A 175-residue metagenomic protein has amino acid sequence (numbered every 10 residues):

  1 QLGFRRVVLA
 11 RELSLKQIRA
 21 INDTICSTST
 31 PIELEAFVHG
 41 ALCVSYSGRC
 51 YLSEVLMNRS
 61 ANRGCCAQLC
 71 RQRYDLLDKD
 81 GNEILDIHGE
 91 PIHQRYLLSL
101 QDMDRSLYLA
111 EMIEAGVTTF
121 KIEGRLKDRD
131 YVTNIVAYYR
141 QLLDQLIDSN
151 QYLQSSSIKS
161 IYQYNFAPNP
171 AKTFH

Functional and structural regions predicted by a protein language model:
L2-H175: Surface-exposed amphipathic alpha-helical tracts and adjacent flexible/coil segments at the periphery of soluble enzymes
